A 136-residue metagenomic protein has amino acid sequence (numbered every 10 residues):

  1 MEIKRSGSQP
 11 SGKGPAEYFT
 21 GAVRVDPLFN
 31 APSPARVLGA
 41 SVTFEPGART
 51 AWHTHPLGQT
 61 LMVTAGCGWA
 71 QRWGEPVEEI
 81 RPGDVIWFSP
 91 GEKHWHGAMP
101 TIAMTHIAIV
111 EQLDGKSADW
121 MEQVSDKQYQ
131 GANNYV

Functional and structural regions predicted by a protein language model:
M1-R36, S117-V136: A short, N-terminal "cap"/entry segment at the start of jelly-roll beta-barrel domains of the cupin/DSBH fold
R24-V25, L38-H55, P90: Conserved short histidine dyad/triad with adjacent acidic residue
S33-A35, F44-G47, C67-W69, D114-G115: Short, charged/polar surface micro-motifs in flexible loops or helix N-caps
R36, T54-P56, A98-P100: Short glycine/proline-enriched turns and hinge-like loops at secondary-structure junctions
R49, T54-P82, E92: A short beta-strand-loop-beta hairpin characteristic of the jelly-roll/cupin
W69, P76-V77, R81-P82, P90-S117: Ligand-binding loop in jelly-roll beta-barrel domains
